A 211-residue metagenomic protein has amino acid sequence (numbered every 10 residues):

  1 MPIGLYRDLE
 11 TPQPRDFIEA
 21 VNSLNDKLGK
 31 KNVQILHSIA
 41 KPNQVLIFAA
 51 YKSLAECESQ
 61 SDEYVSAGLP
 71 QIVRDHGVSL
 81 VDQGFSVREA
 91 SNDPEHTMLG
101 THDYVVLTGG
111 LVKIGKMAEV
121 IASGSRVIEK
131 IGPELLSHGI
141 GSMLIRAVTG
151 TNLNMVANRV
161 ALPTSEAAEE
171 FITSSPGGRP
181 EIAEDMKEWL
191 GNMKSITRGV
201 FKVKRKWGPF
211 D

Functional and structural regions predicted by a protein language model:
M1-D211: Short S/T/G/P-rich N-terminal loop/turn motif that feeds into the first structured element of a domain
